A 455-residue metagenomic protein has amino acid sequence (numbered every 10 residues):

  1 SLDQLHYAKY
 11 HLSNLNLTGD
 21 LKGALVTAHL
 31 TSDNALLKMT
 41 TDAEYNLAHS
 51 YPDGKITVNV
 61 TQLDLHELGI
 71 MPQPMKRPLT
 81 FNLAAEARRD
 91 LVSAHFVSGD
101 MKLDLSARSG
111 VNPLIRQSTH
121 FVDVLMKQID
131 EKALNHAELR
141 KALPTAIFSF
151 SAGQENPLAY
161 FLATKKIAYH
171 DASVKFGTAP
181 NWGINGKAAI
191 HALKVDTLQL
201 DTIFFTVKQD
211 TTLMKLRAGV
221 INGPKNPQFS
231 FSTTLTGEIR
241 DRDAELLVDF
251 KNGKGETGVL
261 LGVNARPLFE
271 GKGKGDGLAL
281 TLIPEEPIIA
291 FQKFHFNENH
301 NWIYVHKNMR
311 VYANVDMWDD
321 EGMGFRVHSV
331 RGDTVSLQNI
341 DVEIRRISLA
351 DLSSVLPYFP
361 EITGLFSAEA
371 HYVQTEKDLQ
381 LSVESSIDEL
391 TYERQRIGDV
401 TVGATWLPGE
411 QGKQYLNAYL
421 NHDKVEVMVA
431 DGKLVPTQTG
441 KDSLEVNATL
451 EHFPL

Functional and structural regions predicted by a protein language model:
S1-H371, T375-L455: Interface amphipathic segments
